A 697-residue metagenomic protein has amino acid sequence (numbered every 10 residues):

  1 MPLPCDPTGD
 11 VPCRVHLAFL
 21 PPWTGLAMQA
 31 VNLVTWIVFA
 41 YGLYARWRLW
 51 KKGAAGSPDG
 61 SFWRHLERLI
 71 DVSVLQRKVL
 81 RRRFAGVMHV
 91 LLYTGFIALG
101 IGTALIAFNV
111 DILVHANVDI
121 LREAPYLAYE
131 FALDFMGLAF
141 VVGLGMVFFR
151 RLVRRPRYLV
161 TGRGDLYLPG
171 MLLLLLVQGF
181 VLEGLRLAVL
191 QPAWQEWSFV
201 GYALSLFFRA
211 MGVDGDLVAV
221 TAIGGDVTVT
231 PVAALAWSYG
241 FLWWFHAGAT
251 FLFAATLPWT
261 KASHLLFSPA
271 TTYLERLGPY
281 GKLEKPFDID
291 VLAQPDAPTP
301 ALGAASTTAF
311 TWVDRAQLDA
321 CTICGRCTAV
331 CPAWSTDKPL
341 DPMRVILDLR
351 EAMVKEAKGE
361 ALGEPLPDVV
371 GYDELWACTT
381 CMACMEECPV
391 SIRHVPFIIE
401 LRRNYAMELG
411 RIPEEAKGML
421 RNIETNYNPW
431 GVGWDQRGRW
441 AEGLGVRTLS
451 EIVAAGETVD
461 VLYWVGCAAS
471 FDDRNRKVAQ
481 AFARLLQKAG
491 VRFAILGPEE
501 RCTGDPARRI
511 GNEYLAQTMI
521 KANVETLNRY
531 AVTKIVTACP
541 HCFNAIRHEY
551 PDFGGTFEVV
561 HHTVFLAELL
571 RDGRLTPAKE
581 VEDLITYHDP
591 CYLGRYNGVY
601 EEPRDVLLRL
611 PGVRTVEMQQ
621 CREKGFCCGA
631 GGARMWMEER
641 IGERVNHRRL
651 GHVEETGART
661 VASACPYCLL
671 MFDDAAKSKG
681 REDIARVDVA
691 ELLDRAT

Functional and structural regions predicted by a protein language model:
M1-L17, V110-A128, L185-S238: Membrane-interfacial helical/loop segments at transmembrane boundaries in membrane proteins
P2-M146, V153, A309-L318, L340-I346 (+3 more regions): Iron-sulfur-cluster electron-transfer modules
V31-F39, V141, L173-L174, G240-P269: Alpha-helical membrane-embedded segments
F39-P58, F108-L113, M146-D165, V181-E196 (+3 more regions): Juxtamembrane/interface segments at transmembrane-helix termini
P58-F62, R81-M88, I120-A132, P156-L174 (+4 more regions): Membrane-interface segments at loop-to-transmembrane junctions
V90-T103, L168-A193: Hydrophobic alpha-helical membrane-insertion segments
Q178, A203-G225, V232-A234, K282-T299 (+1 more regions): Iron-sulfur cluster-binding electron-transfer modules in prokaryotic oxidoreductases
A254-C378, I423-N426: Ferredoxin-type iron-sulfur electron-transfer modules and their immediate structural context
